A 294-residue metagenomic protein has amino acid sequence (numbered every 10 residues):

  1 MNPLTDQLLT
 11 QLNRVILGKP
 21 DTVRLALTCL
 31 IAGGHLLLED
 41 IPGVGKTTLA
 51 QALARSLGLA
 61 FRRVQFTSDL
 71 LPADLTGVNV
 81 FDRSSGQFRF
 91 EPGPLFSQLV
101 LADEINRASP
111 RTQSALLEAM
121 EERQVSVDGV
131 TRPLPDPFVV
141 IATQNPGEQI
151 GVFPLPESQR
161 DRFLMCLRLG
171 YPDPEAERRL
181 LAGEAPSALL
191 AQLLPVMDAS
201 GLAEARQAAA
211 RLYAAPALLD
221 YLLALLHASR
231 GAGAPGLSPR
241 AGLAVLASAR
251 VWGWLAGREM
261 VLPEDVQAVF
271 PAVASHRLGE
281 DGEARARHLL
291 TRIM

Functional and structural regions predicted by a protein language model:
N2-V44: Pre-Walker A (pre-P-loop) alpha-helix and adjacent loop at the N terminus of AAA/AAA+ ATPase modules, a conserved
R24-T28, F81-L101: Conserved alpha-helical scaffold flanking the Walker A/P-loop in AAA+ ATPase domains
L27-T67: Walker A/P-loop
D40, D103-E104, A115: Walker B catalytic acidic pair
I41, L75, T143: P-loop (Walker A) phosphate-binding loop of NTP-binding proteins
S56-S84: AAA+/P-loop NTPase substrate/partner-engagement loops
D82-Q87, A108, T112, M120-M197 (+2 more regions): Canonical AAA+ ATPase core
G231-M294: C-terminal engagement/docking regions of AAA+ P-loop ATPases
